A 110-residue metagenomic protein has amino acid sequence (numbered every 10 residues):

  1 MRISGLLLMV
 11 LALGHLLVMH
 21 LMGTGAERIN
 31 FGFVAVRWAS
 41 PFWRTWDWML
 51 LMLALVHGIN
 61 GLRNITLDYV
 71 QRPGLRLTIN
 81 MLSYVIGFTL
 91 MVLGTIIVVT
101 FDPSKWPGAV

Functional and structural regions predicted by a protein language model:
M1-V110: Membrane-embedded alpha-helical bundles that constitute the cytochrome b-like, heme-associated redox core of multi-pass
